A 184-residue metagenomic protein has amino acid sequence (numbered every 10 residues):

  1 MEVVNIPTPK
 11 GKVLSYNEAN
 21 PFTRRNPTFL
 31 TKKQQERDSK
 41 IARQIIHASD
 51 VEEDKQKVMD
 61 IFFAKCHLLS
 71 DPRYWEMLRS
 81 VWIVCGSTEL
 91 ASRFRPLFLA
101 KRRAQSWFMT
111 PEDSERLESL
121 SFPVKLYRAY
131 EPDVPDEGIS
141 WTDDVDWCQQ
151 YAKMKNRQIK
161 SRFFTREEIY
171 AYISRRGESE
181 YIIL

Functional and structural regions predicted by a protein language model:
M1-V124, Y130-I139, D143-L184: Conserved NAD+-utilizing ADP-ribose enzyme module
